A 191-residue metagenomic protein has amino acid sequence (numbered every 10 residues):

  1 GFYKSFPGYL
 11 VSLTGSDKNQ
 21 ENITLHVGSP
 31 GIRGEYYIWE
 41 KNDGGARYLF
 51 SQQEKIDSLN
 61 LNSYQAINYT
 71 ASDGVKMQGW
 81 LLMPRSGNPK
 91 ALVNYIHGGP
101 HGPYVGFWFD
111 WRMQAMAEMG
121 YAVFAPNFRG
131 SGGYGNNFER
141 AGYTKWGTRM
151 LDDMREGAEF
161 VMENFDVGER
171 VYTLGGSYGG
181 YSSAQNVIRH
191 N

Functional and structural regions predicted by a protein language model:
F2: Conserved phosphoryl-transfer catalytic core
L10-N191: Serine-hydrolase catalytic core recognition
